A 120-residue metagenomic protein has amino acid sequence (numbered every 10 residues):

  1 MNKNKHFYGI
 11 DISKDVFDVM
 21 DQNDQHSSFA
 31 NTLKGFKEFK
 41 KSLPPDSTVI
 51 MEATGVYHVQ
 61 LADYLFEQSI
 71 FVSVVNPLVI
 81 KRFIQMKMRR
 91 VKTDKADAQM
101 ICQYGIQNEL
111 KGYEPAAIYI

Functional and structural regions predicted by a protein language model:
M1-I120: Phosphate- and other anionic-substrate recognition elements at nucleic-acid/protein interfaces
